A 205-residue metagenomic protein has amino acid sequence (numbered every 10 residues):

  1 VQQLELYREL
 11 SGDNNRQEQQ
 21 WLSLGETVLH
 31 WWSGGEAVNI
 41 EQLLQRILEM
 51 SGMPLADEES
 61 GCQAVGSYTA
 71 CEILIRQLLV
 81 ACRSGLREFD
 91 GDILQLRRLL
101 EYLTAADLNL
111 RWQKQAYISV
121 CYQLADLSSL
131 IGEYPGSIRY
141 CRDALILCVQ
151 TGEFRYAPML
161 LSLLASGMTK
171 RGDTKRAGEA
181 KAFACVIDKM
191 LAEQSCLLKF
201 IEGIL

Functional and structural regions predicted by a protein language model:
V1-I40, F200-I201: Flexible inter-repeat linkers and adjacent short helices within tandem amphipathic alpha-helical repeat scaffolds
Q3, N39-I40, D92, S137 (+1 more regions): Single-residue signature of alpha-solenoid repeat helices
L4-G12, L44-S60, L94-N109, C141-G152 (+1 more regions): Amphipathic alpha-helical segments of tetratricopeptide repeats
R16-E18, C62-C71, N109-A116, G136 (+4 more regions): Structural signature of alpha-solenoid helical repeat junctions
E18-L29, I75-V80, A116-L127, Y156-S166 (+1 more regions): "A position-specific structural signal for the A-helix of alpha-solenoid helical repeats
S33-G34, L86, L124, I131 (+3 more regions): Structural motif corresponding to the intra-repeat A-B loop/turn of tetratricopeptide repeats
E36-A37, F89, Y134-P135, F154 (+1 more regions): TPR-repeat structural position
L161-L205: C-terminal non-catalytic interaction modules
